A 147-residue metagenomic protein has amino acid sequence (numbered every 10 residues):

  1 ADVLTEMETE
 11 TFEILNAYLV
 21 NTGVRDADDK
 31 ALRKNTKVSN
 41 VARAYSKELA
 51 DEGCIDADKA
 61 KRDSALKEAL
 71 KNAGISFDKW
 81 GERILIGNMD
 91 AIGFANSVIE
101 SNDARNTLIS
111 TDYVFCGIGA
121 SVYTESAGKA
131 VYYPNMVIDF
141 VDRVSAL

Functional and structural regions predicted by a protein language model:
A1-E52: A short alpha-helix/helix-coil micro-patch that ends at or immediately precedes a cysteine
A1-M7, L70, S76-K79, D142-V144: Short N-terminal signal/transit or membrane-insertion segments and the immediately adjacent low-complexity/disordered
A17, E68, N106: Surface-exposed charge patches
R25-D28, K37, I75-W80, D112-C116 (+1 more regions): Loop/turn elements at helix/coil->beta-strand transitions in domains of secreted/extracellular proteins
D29, A57-K59, T107-L108: Short, hydrophobic secondary-structure boundary micro-motifs
T36-D90: Short, surface-exposed glycine/acidic/tryptophan-bearing loops
E82-L147: Disulfide-stabilized extracellular recognition modules
